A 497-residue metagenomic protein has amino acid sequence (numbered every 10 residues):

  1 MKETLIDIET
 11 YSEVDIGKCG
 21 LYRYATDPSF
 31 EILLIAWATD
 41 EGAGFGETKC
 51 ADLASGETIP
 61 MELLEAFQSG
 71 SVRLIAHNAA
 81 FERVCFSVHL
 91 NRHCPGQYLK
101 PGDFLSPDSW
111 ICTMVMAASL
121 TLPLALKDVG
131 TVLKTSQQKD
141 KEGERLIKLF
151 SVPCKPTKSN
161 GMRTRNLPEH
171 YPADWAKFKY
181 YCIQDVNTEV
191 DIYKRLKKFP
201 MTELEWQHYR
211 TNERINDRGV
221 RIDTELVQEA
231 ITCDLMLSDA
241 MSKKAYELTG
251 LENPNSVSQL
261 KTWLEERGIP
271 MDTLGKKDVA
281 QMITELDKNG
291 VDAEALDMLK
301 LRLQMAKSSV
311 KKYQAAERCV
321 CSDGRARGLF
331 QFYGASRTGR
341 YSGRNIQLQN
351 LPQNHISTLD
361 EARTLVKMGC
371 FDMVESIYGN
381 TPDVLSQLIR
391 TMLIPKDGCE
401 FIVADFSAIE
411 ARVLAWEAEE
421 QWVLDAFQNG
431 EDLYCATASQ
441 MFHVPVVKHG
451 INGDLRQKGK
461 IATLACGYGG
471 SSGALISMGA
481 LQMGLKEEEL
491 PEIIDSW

Functional and structural regions predicted by a protein language model:
M1-T10, V14-I16, L34, T121 (+7 more regions): Conserved "right-hand" nucleotidyltransferase catalytic core of DNA-directed polymerases
I8-V14, R23-A25, N78: Ser/Thr-glycine-rich phosphate-binding loops at phosphate-binding pockets of nucleotides, nucleotide cofactors
E13-G17, K49-L53, R412-L414: Cytochrome P450 core scaffold surrounding the K-helix E-X-X-R motif and the conserved "meander" helix-loop region
G20, E31, L359-D360, E410-V444: Metal-dependent catalytic core segments for phosphate chemistry
F30-L33, W37, E41-M61, A66-K197 (+3 more regions): Active-site-proximal helix-loop-helix substrate-binding element of RNase H-like nuclease domains
A80-G96, L120, K261-R267, S407-Q421: Short active-site loop/helix that positions an aromatic residue
S119, A404, D425-Q428: Conserved, non-catalytic sequence blocks in retroelement Pol enzymes and Pol-derived host proteins
K458-G467: Short, amphipathic alpha-helical "recognition" segments used to contact nucleic acids or chromatin
